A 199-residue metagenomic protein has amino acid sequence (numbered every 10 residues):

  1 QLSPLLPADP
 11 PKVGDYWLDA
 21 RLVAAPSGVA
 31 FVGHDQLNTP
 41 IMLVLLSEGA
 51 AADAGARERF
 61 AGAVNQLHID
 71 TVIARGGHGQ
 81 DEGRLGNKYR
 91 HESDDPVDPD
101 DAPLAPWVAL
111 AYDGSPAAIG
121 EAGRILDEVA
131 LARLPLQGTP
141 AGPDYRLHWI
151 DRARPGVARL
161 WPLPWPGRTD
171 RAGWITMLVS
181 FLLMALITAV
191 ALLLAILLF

Functional and structural regions predicted by a protein language model:
Q1-L18: A short, low-complexity linker immediately N-terminal to eukaryotic Hanks-type protein kinase catalytic domains
L18-P26: Protein kinase glycine-rich loop
P26-G77: ATP-binding glycine-rich loop module of kinase domains
V44, A111, P164: Residues in well-ordered beta-strands of folded domains
R59, H68, V72-L160: Conserved structural core of kinase catalytic domains
R152-F199: C-terminal single-pass membrane-anchor helix
